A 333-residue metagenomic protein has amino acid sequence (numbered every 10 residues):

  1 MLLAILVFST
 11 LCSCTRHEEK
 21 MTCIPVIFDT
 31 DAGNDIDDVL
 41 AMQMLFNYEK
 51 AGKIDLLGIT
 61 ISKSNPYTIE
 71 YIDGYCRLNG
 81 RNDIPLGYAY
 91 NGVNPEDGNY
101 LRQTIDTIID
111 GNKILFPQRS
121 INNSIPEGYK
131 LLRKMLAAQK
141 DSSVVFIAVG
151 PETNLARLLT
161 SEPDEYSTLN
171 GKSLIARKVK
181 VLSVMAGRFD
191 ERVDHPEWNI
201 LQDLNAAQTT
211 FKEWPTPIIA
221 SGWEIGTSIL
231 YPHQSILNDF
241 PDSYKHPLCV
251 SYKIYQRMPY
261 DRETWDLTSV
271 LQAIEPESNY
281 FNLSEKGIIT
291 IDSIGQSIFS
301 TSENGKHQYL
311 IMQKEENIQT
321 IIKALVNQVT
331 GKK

Functional and structural regions predicted by a protein language model:
M1-T10: Bacterial N-terminal signal peptides
C14-K333: N-terminal acidic, glycine/proline-rich low-complexity segments
